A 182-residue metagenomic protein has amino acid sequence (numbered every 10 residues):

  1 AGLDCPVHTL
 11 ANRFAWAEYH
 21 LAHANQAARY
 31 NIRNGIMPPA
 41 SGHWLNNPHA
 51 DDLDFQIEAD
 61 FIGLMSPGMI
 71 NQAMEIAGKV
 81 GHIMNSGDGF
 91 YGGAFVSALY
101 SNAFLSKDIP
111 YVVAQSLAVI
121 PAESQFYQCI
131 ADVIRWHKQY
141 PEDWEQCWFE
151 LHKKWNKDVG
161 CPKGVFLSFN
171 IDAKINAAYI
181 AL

Functional and structural regions predicted by a protein language model:
A1-L53: Acidic catalytic motifs of isoprenoid enzymes
L3-T9, S66-A73, A94, A114: Fe-S-dependent hydro-lyases/dehydratases of central metabolism
I32-R33, S41-A50, A59-I70, G78-I83 (+1 more regions): Accessory "access/gating" subregions that flank catalytic or transport cores
Q56: Active-site histidine-anchored catalytic micro-motif
G89-Y91: Hydrophobic, membrane-interfacing alpha helices
